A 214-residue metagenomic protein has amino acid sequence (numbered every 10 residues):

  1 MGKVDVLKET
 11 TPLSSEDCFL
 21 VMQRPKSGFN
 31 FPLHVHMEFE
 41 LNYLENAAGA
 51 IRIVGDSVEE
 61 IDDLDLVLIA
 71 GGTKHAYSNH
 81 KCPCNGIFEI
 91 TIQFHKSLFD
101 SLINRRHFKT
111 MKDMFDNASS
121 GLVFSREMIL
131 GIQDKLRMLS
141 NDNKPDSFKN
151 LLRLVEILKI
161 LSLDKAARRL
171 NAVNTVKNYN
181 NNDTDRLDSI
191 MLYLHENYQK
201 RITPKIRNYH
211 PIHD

Functional and structural regions predicted by a protein language model:
M1-L66, T73-A76, F108: Generic protein-terminus/edge-of-domain signal
G2-L13, T73-K135, A166-A167: A hydrophobic/aromatic-rich effector-binding and dimerization subdomain of bacterial HTH-type transcriptional regulators
L13-E16, H36, I61, C84-G86 (+2 more regions): A generic fold-level signal
G55, H95, H195: Residue-level recognition of the GNAT/N-acetyltransferase active site
L122-M128, N141-I206, H210: Short, Lys/Arg-enriched, Trp-marked, Pro/Gly-tolerant hinge/linker segments that flank
I212-D214: Recognition helix of helix-turn-helix DNA-binding domains
